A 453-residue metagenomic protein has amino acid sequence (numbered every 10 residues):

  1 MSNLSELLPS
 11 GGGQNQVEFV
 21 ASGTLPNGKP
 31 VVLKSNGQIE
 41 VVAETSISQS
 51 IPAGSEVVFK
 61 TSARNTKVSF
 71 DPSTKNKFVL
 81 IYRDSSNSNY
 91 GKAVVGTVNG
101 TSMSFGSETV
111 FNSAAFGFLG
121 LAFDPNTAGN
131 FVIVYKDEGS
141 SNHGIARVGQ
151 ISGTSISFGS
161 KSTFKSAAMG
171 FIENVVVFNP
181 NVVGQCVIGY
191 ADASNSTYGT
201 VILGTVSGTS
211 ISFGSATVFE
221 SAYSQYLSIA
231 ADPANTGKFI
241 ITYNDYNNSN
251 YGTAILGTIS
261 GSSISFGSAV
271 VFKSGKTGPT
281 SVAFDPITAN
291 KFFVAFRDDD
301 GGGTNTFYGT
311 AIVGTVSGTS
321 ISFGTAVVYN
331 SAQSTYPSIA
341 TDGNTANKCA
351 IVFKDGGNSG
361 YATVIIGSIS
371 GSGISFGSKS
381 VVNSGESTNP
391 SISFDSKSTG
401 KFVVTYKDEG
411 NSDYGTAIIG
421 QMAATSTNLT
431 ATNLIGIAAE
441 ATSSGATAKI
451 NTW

Functional and structural regions predicted by a protein language model:
M1-F78, Y82-S86, K92-N99, F105 (+19 more regions): Extracellular receptor-binding modules and their adjoining Ser/Thr/Gly/Asp/Asn-rich linkers
S55-T61, S107-A114, S160-A168, S215-Y223 (+3 more regions): Short loop/turn motifs that cap or connect beta-strands within the blades of beta-propeller-type repeat domains
N305-T306, Y414: Extracellular carbohydrate recognition
